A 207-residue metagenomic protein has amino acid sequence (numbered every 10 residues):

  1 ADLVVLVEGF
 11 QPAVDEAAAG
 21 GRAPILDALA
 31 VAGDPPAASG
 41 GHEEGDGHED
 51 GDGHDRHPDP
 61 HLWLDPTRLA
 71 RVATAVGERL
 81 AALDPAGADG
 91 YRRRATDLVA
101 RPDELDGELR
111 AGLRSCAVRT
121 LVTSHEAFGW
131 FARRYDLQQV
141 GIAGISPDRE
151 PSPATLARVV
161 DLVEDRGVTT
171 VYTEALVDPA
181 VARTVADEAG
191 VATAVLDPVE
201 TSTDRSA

Functional and structural regions predicted by a protein language model:
A1-A207: Extracytoplasmic metal-acquisition and chelation regions
